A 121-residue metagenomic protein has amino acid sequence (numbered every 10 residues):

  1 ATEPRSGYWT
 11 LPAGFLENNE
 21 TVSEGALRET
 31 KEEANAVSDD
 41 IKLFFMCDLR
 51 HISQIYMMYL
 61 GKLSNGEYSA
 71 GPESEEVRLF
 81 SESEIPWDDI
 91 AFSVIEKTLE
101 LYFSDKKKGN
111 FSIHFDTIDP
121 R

Functional and structural regions predicted by a protein language model:
A1-E24: Extended interfacial segments that mediate partner engagement and assembly in macromolecular machines
E3, C47-H51, I118: A short beta-turn/loop motif at secondary-structure boundaries
L16-L101, D105, N110-F111: Unchanged
S112-R121: A short, charged, Gly/Pro-tolerant segment at domain boundaries
